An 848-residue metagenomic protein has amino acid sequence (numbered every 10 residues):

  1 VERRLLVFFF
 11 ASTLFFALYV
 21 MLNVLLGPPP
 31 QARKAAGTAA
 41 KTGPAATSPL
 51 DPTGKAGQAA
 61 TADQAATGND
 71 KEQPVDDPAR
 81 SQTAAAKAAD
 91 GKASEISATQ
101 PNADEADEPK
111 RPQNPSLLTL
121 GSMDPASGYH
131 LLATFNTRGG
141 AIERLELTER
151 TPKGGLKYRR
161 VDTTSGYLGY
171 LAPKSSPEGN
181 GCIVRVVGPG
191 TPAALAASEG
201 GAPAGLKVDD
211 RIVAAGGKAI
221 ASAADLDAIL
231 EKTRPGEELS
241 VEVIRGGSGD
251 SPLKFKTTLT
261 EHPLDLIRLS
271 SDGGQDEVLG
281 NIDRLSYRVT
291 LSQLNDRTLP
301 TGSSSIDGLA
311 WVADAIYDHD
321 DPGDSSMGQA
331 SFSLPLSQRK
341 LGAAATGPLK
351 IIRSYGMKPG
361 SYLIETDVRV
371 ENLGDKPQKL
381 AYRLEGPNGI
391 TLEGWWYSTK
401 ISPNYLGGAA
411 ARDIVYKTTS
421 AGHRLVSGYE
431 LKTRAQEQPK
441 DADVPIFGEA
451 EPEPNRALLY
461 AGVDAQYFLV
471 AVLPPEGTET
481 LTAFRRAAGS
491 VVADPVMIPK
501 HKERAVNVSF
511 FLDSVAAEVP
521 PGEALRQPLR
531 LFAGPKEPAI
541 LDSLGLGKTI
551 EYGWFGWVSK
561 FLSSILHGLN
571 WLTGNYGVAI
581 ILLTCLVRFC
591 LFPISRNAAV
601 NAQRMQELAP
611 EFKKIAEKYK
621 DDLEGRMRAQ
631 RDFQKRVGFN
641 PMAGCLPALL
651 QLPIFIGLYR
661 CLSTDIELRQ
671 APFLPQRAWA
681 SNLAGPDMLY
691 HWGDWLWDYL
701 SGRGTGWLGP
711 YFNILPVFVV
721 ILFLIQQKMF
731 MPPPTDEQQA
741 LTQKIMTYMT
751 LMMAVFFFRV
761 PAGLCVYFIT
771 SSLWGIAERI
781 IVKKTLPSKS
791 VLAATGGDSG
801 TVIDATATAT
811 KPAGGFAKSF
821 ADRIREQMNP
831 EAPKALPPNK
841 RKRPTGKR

Functional and structural regions predicted by a protein language model:
V1-I580, T584-C585, F589, T705 (+1 more regions): Membrane-protein biogenesis/insertion across secretory and organellar systems
F8-M21, F655, V717-L722, L751-M752: Core hydrophobic alpha-helical membrane-spanning segments
D209, R660-V720: Conserved catalytic motifs of ABC-family nucleotide-binding domains
V213, V368-V370, G374, G522 (+8 more regions): Membrane-interface amphipathic helices and adjacent TM-edge segments
L546-K618, E624-G625, R631-K635, L674-A678: Transmembrane alpha-helical segments that form the functional core of multipass membrane systems
G574-I580, P710-L715, T742-I745: Membrane-interface starts of transmembrane alpha-helices
G574-Y576, V755-C765: Transmembrane helix interruption/hinge and helix-loop junction motifs
